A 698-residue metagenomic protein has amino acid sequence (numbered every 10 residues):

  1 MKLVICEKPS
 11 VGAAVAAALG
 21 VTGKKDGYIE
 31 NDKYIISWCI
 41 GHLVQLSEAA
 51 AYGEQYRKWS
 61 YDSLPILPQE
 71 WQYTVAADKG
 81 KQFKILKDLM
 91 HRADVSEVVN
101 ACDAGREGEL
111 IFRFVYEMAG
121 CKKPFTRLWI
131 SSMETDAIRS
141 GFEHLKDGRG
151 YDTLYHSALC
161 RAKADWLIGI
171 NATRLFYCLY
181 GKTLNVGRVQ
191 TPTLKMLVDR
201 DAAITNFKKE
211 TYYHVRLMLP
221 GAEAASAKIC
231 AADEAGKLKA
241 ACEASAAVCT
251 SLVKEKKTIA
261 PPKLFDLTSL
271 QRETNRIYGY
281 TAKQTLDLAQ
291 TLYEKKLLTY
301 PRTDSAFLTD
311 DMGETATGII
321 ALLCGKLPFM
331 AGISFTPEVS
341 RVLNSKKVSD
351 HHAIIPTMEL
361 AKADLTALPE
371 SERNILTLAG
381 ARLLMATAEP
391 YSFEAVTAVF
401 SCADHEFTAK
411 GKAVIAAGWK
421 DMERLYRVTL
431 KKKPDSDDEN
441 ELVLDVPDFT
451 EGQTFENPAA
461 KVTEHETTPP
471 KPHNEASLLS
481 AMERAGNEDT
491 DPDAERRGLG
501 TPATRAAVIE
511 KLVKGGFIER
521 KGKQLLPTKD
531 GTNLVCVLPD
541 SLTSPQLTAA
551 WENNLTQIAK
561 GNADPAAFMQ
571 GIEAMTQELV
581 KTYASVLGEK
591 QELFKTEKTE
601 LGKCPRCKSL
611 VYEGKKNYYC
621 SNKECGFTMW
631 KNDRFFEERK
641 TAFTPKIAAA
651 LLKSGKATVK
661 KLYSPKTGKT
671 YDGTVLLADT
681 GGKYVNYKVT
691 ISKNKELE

Functional and structural regions predicted by a protein language model:
M1-A162, W166, P469: Intrinsically disordered, low-complexity regulatory segments
K2-L3, K79, M90, T173 (+3 more regions): Basic, low-complexity terminal or inter-domain segments flanking catalytic cores
P9-A16, K33-I36, I40, A76-K87 (+19 more regions): Amphipathic alpha-helical transducer elements in NTP-driven molecular machines
C102, R272, R302: Short glycine-centered, acidic/aromatic-flanked micro-motifs in structured strand/loop junctions that mark active-site
A137-L217, K254-T258: C-terminal or mid-to-C-terminal helical accessory/interaction module adjacent to the motor/catalytic core
A232-F265, Q271, Q546: Metal- or metallocofactor-binding catalytic centers and their adjacent structured scaffolds across diverse enzyme
